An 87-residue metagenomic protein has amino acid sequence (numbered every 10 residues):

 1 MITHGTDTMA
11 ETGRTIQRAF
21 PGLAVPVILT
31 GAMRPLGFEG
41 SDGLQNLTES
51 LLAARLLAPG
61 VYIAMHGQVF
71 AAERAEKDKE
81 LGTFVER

Functional and structural regions predicted by a protein language model:
I2-R87: Active-site histidine-anchored catalytic micro-motif
